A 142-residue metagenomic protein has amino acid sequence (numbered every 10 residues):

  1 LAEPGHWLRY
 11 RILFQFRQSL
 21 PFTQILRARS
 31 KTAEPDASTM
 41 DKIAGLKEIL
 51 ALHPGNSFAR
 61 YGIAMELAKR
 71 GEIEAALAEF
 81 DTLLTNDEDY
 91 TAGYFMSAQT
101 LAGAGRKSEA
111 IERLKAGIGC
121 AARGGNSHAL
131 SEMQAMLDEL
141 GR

Functional and structural regions predicted by a protein language model:
I49, T82-L83, G117: Canonical positions in the second alpha-helix
L52, T85-N86, C120, G124: Structural marker of alpha-solenoid helical repeat scaffolds
